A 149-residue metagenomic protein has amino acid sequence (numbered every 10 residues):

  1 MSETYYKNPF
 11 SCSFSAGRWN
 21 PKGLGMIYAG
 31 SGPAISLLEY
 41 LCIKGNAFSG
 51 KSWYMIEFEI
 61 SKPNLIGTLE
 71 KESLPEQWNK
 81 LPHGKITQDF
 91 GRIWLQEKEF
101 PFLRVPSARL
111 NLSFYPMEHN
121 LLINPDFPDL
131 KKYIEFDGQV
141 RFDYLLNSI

Functional and structural regions predicted by a protein language model:
M1-C12, P21, S49-I149: Active-site and NAD+-binding cores of ADP-ribose-processing enzymes
R18-I43, L121-D126: Extended catalytic/binding region for NAD+/ADP-ribose chemistry, centered on the ART fold
